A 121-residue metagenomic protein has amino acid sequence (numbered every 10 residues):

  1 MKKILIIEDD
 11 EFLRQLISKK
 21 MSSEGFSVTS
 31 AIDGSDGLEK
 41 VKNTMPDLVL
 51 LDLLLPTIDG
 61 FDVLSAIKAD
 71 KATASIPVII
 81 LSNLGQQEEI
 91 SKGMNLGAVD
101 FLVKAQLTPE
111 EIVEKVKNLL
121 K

Functional and structural regions predicted by a protein language model:
E8: Conserved acidic carboxylate
R14, P56, S65, A74 (+1 more regions): The feature encodes the CheY-like receiver
Q15-S23: Charged docking surfaces used in two-component/phosphorelay signaling
G25-I32, K40: Short hydrophobic/Thr-rich beta-strand motif most characteristic of the beta2 strand and flanking loop of CheY-like
A31-I32, L55-I58, I67, I76: Hydrophobic residue at a beta-alpha junction that N-caps the helix immediately following a catalytic beta-strand/loop
D52, S82: Active-site residues of response regulator receiver
